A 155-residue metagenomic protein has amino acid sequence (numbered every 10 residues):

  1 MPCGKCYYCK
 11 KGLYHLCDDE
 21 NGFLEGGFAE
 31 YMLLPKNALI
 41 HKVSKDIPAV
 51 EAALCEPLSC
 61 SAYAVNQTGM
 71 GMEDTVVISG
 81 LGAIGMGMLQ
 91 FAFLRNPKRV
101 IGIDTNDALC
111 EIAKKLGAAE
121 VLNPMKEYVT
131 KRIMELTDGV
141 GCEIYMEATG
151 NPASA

Functional and structural regions predicted by a protein language model:
M1, T149-G150: Short glycine-/small-residue-rich Rossmann-like dinucleotide-binding loops
P2-S79, C110: NAD(P)H dinucleotide-binding glycine-rich loop of Rossmann-like/cofactor-binding domains, especially the beta1-alpha1
P48-E127, K131: Mid-domain Rossmann-like dinucleotide-binding core that forms the NAD(H)/NADP(H) cofactor-binding site
G82, G150-P152: Short beta->alpha connector loops
V129-G139: Conserved amphipathic alpha-helix within the SDR
G141, P152-A155: Rossmann-fold NAD(P) dinucleotide-binding segment
M146: N-terminal Rossmann-like NAD(P) cofactor-binding module of classical short-chain dehydrogenase/reductase
